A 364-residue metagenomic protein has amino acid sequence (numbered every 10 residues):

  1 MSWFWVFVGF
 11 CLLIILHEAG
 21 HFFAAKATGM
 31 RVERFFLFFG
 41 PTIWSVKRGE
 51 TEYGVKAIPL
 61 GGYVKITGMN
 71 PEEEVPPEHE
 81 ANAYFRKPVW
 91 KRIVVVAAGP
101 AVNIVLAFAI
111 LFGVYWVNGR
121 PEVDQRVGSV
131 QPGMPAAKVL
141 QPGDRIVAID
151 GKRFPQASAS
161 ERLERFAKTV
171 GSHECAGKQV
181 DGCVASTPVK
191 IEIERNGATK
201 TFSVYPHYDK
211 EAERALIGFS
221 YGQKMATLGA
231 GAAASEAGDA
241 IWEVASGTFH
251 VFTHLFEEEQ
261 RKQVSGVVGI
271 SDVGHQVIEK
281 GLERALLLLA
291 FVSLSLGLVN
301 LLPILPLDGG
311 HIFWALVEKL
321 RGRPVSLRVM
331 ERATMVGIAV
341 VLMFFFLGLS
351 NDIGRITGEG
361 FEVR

Functional and structural regions predicted by a protein language model:
H17, V55, G99, N300 (+2 more regions): Divalent metal-coordination and catalytic microenvironments
A19-A24, A101, V105, L302 (+1 more regions): Active-site His/Glu-centered metal-binding helix of metallohydrolases
K26-A107, M225-L228, A315-P324: Membrane-embedded helix-turn/re-entrant segments that form the catalytic/gating core of multi-pass membrane enzymes
W44-K47, R126-Q131, A230, A315-R332 (+1 more regions): Membrane interface segments of multi-pass transport proteins and intramembrane proteases
E74-W90, A98, V102-V268, G358-R364: PDZ peptide-recognition modules
T253-E258, S293-L307: Transmembrane alpha-helix interface/packing and boundary motifs in multi-pass membrane proteins, characterized by
G281-L298: Small-residue-enriched transmembrane helix starts and helix-helix packing motifs in multi-pass inner-membrane proteins
T334-D352: Final/C-terminal transmembrane alpha-helix of multipass membrane proteins
